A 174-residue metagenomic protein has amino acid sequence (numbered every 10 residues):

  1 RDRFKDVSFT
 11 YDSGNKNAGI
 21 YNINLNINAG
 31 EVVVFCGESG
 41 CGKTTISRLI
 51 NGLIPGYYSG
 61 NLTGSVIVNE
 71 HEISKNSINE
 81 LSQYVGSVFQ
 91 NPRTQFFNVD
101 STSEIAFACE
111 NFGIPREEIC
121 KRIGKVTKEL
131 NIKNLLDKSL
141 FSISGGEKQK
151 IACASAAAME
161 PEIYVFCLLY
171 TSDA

Functional and structural regions predicted by a protein language model:
C36-E38: The feature captures the beta-strand-to-loop junction immediately N-terminal to the Walker
S59-H71: Conserved ABC transporter NBD signature motif
E117-L135: Conserved ABC ATPase "signature" region
S139-I143, E147: Conserved ABC ATPase signature
C153-A154: Hydrophobic anchor residue at the start of the ABC signature
E160: Conserved catalytic motifs of ABC-family nucleotide-binding domains
Y170-A174: Conserved small/polar residues in nucleotide/adenosyl-binding loops
